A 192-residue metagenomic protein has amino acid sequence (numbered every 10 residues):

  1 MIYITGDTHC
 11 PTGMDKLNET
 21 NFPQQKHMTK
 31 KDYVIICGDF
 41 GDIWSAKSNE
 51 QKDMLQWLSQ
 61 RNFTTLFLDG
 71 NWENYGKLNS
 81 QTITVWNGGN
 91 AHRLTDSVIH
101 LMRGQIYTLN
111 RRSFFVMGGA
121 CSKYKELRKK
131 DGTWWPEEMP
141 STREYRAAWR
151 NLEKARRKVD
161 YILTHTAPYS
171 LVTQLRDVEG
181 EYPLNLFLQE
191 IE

Functional and structural regions predicted by a protein language model:
M1-Y3: Extreme N-terminal starter segment of soluble prokaryotic enzymes
T5, P11-L109: Core catalytic region of metal-dependent phosphoesterases/phosphodiesterases, especially metallo-beta-lactamase-like
H9-P11, G41-D42, W72-N74, G119-K123 (+1 more regions): Short, solvent-exposed loop/turn segments at secondary-structure junctions
S48-M54, V178-Q189: Charged helix-capping and loop-helix junction motifs
D96, N110-L186: Active-site-proximal loop/helix segment associated with metal-binding centers of metalloenzymes
